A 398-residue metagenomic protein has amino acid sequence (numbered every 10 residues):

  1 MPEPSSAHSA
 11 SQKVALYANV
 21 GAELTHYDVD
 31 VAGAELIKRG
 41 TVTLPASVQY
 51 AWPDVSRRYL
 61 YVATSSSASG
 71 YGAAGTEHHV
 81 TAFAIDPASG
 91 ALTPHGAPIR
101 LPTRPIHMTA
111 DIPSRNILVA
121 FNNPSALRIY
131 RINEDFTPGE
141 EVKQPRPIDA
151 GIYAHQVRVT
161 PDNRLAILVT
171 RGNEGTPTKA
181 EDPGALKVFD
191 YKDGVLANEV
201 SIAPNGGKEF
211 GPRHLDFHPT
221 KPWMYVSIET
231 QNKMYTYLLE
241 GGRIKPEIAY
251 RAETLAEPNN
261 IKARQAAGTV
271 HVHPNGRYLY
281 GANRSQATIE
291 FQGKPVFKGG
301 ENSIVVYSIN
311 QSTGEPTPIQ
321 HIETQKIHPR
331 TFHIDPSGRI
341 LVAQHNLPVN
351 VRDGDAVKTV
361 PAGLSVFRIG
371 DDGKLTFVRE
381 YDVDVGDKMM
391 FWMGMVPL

Functional and structural regions predicted by a protein language model:
A10-Q12, V55-R57, A110-S114, P161-N163 (+4 more regions): Residue-level detector of Asp-centered blade-edge/turn motifs that repeat once per structural unit in beta-propeller
A18-V20, S69-H78, A120-S125, G175-G184 (+3 more regions): Short, solvent-exposed loop/turn segments at conserved positions within beta-propeller repeat blades
Y27-A34, A82-G90, I129-P138, V188-L196 (+3 more regions): Short loop/turn segments immediately following beta-strands, especially the blade-tip and inter-blade linker loops
I37-T43, T93-I99, E140-P147, N198-N205 (+3 more regions): A short beta-strand motif characteristic of beta-propeller blades
S47-Q49, R104-I106, Y153, D182 (+6 more regions): Beta-rich catalytic cores
A91-P161: Asp-box/WD-like beta-propeller blade repeats and closely related beta-sheet repeat scaffolds
